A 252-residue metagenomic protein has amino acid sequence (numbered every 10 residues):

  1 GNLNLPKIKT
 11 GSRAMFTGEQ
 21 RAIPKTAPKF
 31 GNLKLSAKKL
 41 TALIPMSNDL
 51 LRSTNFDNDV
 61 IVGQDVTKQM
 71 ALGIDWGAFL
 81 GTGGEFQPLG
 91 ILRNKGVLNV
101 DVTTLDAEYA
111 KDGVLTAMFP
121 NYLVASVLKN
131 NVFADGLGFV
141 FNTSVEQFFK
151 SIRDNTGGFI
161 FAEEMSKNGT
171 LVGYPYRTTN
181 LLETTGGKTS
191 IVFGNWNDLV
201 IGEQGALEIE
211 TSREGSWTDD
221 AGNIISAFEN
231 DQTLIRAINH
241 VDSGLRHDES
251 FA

Functional and structural regions predicted by a protein language model:
G1-G136, K150-I152, G158-F161, M165-G169 (+3 more regions): Acidic/polar, low-complexity extended loops/arms that serve as protein-protein interfaces in large oligomeric shells
K9, K39, L50, T143-V145 (+5 more regions): A broadly conserved detector of short glycine/acidic/proline-rich loop/turn motifs that flank catalytic sites and bind
A134-G136, L171-G173, G186-K188, W196 (+4 more regions): Active-site lining segments that contact anionic ligands and/or coordinate catalytic metals
D135-S144: C-terminal amphipathic alpha-helical segment
N142, Y176, I235: Hydrophobic, well-ordered secondary-structure elements that form the walls of internal hydrophobic environments
T179-I225: C-terminal hydrophobic structural anchor segments that stabilize assembly/packing rather than catalytic chemistry
D220-A252: Extended, compositionally biased alpha-helical segments that mediate assembly or anchoring
